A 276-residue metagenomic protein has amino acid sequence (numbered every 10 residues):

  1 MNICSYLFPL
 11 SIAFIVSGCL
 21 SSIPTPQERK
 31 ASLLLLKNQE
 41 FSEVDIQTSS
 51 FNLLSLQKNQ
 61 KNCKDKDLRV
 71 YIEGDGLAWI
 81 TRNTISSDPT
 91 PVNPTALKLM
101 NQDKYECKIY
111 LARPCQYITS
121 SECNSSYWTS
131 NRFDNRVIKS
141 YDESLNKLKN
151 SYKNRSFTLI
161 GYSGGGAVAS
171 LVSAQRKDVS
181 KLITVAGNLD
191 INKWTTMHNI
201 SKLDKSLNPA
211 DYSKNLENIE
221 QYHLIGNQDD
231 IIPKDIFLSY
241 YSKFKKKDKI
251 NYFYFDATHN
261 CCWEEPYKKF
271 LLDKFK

Functional and structural regions predicted by a protein language model:
L20-S22: Bacterial signal peptide processing site
K30-Q60: N-terminal cap/lid segment of alpha/beta-hydrolase-fold proteins
S49-N52, Q60-A112, Y117-T119: Short, surface-exposed "cap/lid" segments of acyl-processing enzymes
N124-S151: Alpha/beta-hydrolase active-site loop
I160-G165, A169: Gly/Ala-rich beta-loop-alpha elbow adjacent to hydrolase catalytic centers
G187, N192-K249, F253-D256: The feature captures the conserved acid-bearing segment of alpha/beta-hydrolase catalytic domains
K246-K276: C-terminal catalytic histidine-bearing segment of alpha/beta-hydrolase fold enzymes
